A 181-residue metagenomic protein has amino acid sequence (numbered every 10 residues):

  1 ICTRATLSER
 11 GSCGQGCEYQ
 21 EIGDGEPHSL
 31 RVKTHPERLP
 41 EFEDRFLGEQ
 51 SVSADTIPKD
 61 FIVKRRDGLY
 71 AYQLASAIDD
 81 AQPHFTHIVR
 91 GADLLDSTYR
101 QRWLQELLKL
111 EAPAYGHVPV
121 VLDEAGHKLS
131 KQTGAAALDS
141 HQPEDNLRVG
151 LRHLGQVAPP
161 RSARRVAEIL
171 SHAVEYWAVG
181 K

Functional and structural regions predicted by a protein language model:
I1-S140, A158: Active-site cores that bind ATP or allylic diphosphates and position pyrophosphate for catalysis
E37, H127-K181: Non-catalytic terminal extensions that flank enzyme cores
